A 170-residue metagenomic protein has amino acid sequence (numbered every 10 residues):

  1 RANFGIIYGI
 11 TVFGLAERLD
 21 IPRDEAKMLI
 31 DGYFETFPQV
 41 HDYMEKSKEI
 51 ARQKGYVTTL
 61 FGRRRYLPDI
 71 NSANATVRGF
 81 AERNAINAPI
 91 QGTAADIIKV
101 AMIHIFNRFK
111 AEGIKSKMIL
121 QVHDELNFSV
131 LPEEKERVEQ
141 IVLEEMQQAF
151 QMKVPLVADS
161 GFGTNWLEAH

Functional and structural regions predicted by a protein language model:
R1-H170: Conserved catalytic core of nucleotide polymerization and phosphodiester-bond processing enzymes
